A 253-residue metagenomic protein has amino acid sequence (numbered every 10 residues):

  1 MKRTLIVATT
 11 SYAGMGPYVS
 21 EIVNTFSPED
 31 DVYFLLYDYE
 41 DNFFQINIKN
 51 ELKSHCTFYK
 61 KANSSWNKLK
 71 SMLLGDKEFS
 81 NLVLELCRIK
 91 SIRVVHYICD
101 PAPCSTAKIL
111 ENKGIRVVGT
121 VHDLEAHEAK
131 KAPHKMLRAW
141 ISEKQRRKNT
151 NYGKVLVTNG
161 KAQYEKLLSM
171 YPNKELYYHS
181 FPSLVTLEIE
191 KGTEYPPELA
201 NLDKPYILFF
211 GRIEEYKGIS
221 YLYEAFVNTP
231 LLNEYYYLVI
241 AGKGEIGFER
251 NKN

Functional and structural regions predicted by a protein language model:
I6-E21, E40-N42, D100, E214-K217: A short, glycine/small-residue-rich beta-strand->loop->alpha-helix junction that serves as a flexible
A8-A13, T25-L74, Q163-L168, Y178 (+1 more regions): N-terminal strand-loop element at the rim of the active site of nucleotide-sugar-dependent glycosyltransferases
T10-S11, F210-E214, T229, G244-E245: Short donor-sugar binding/catalytic loops of nucleotide-sugar-dependent glycosyltransferases, especially enzymes
Y37-N42, S183, F210, Y237-R250: Glycosyltransferase donor-sugar binding loop
D76-N81, V94-V121, E125-A126: An aromatic- and histidine-rich active-site surface loop
L84-L86, S105, N112, M136-L156: Membrane-proximal helix-turn-helix segments that form the acceptor-binding/catalytic region of lipid-linked
N151-K191: Donor nucleotide-sugar binding/catalytic pocket of nucleotide-sugar-dependent glycosyltransferases
E198-K217, Y223-F226, L238: Conserved donor-binding/catalytic core segment of Leloir-type glycosyltransferases
